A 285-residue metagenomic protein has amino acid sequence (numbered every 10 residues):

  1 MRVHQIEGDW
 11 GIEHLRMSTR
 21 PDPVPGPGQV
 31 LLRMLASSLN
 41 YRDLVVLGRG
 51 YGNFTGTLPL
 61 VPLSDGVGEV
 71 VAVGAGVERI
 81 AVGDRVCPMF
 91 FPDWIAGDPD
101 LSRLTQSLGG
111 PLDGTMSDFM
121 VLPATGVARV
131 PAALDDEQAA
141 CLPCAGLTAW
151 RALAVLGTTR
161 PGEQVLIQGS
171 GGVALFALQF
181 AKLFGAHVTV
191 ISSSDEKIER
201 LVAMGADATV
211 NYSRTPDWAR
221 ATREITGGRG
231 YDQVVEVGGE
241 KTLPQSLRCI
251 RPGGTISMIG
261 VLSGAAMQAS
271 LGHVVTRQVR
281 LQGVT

Functional and structural regions predicted by a protein language model:
R2, Q164, A186-V188, T255 (+1 more regions): Residues at the starts of beta-strands that form the adenosine-phosphate
P21-S37, Y51-I95, P131-L134: Glycine-rich beta-strand-centered segment in the early N-terminal region that forms part of a ligand/cofactor-binding
D65, D84-R85, F119, Q164 (+2 more regions): Residue-level marker of beta-strand positions
F90-Q168: NAD(P)H dinucleotide-binding glycine-rich loop of Rossmann-like/cofactor-binding domains, especially the beta1-alpha1
L104-T105, F184, G238-T285: Glycine-rich phosphate-binding loop and adjacent beta-alpha segment of Rossmann(oid) nucleotide-cofactor-binding
Q164-I167, K182-Q245: Adenosine-nucleotide cofactor-binding segment
A174-L175: N-terminal Rossmann-fold NAD(P) dinucleotide-binding loop
